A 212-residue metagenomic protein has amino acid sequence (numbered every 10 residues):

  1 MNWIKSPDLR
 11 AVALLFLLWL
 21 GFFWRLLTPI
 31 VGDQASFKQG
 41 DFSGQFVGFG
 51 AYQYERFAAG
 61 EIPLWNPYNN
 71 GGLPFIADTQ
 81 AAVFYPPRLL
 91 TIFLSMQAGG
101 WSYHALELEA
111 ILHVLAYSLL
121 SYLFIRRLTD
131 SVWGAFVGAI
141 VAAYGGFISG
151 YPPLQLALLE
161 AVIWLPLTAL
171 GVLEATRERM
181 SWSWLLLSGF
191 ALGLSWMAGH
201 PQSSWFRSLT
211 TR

Functional and structural regions predicted by a protein language model:
M1-L26: Start-transfer (signal-anchor) and selected internal transmembrane alpha helices of multi-pass inner/ER membrane
M1-N2, L27, G60, G72 (+2 more regions): Generic secretory/membrane-interface signal
M1-W3, P7, A77-A82, S195-W205: Short secondary-structure boundary segments
N2-L9, A35-K38, H104-E107, R126-W133 (+1 more regions): Membrane-interfacial loop-to-helix junctions in multi-pass inner-membrane proteins
I4, F57-A58, A175-T176: Hydrophobic residues in alpha-helical segments
D8, F23, P86, L209-R212: Intrinsically disordered, low-complexity sequence elements enriched in Ser/Thr/Gly/Pro
L15, I92, I111, A116-L128 (+1 more regions): Membrane-embedded helix bundles of polyisoprenyl
W19-S121, I140-I163: Membrane-interface coil-to-helix junctions
